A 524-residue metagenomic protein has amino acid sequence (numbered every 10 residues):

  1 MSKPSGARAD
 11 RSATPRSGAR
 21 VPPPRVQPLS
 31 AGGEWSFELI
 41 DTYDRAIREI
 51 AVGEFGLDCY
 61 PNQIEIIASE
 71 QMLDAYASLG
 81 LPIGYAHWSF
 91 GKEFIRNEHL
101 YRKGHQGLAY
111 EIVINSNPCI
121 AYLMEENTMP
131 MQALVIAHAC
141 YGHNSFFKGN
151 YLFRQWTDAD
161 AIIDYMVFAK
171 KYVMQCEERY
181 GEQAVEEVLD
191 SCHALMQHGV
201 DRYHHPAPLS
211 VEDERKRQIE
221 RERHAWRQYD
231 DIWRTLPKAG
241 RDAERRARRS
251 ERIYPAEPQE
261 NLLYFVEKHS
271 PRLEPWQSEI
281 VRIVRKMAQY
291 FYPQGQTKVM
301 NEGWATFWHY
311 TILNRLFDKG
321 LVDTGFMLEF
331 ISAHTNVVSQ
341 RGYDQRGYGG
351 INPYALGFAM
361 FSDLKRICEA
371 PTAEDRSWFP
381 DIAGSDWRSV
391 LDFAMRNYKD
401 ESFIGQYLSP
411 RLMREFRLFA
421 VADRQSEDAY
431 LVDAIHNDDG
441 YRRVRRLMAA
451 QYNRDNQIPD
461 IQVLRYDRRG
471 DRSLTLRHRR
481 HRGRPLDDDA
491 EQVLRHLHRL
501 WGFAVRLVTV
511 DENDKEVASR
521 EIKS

Functional and structural regions predicted by a protein language model:
R8, R16, P22-Q27, E38-C119 (+3 more regions): Auxiliary, metal-adjacent structural segments of Zn-dependent hydrolase domains
G32-I40, L123-E126, D158, D164 (+7 more regions): Fold-level signature of zinc-dependent metallopeptidase catalytic domains
A77, G84-N117, M166-W233: N-terminal accessory alpha/beta regions
P118-V135, P293-T297: Short pre-active-site segment immediately N-terminal to the catalytic Zn-binding motif
E126, P130, A139, F146 (+1 more regions): Non-catalytic terminal regions of proteins
I136-S145, W304: Active-site His/Glu-centered metal-binding helix of metallohydrolases
F146-L209, D213-E214, E302, T306-L321 (+1 more regions): Post-HExxH zinc-binding segment in Zn-dependent metallohydrolases
R248-G349, P353, F358: Long, internal scaffold/assembly segments composed of regular secondary structure
